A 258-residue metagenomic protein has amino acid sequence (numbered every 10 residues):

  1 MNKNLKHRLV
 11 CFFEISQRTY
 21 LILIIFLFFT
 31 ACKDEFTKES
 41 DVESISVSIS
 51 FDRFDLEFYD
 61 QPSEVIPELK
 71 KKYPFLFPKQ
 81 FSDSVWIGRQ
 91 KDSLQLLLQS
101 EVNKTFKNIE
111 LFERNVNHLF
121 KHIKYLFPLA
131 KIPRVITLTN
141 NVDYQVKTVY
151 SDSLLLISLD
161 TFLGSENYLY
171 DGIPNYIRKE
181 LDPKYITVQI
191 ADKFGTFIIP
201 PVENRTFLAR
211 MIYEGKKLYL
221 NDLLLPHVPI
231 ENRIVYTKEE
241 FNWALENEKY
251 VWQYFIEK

Functional and structural regions predicted by a protein language model:
M1-S16: N-terminal secretory signal peptides that target proteins for export/translocation
R18-L23: Sec-dependent signal peptide recognition, specifically the positively charged N-region followed immediately by
F28-A31: C-terminal motif of bacterial Sec signal peptides marking the signal peptidase cleavage site
K33-L97: N-terminal mature-domain "stem" immediately C-terminal to a signal peptide or N-terminal signal-anchor/transmembrane
Q95-E257: Acidic/His-rich structured neighborhood in mature extracellular/periplasmic domains
